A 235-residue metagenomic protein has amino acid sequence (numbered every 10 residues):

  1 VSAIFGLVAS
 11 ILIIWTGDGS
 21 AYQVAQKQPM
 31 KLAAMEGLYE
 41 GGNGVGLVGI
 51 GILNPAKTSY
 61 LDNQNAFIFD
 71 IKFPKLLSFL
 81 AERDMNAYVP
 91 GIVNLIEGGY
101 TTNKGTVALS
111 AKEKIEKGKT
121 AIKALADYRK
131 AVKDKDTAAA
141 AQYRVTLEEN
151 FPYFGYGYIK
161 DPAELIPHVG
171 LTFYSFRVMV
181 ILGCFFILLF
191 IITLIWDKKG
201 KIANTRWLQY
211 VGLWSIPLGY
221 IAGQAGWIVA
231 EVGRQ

Functional and structural regions predicted by a protein language model:
V1, I181-A222: Juxtamembrane interface at the cytosolic side of transmembrane helices
F5-I13, V132, L213-G233: Hydrophobic alpha-helical membrane-insertion segments
F5-K119: Aromatic-rich transmembrane-lumenal/periplasmic boundary elements in polytopic membrane proteins
I11-A21, I191-K201, Q224-A230: Transmembrane helix-loop junctions and nearby membrane-interface residues
I92-V93, E97, S110-E113, A121-K133 (+1 more regions): Membrane-interface interhelical connector segments
A140-L171, S175, L182, P217-Q235: Membrane-proximal extracellular juxtamembrane segment immediately upstream of a following transmembrane helix
